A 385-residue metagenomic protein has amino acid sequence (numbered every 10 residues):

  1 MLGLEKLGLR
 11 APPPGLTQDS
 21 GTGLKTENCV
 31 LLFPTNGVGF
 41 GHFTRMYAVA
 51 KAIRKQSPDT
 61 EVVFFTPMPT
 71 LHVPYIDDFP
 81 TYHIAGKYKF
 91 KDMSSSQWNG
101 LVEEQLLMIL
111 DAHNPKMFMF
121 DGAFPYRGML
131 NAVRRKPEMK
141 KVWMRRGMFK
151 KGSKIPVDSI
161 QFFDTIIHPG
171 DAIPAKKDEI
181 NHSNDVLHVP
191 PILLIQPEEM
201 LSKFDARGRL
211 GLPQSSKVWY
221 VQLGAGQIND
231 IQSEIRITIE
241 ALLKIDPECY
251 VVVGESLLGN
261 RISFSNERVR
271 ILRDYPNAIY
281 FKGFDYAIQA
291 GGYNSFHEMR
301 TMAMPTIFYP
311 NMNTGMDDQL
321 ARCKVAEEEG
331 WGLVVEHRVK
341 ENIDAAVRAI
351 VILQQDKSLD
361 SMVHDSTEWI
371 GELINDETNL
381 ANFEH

Functional and structural regions predicted by a protein language model:
M1-Q18, D344-H385: C-terminal amphipathic helix plus adjacent low-complexity, charged tail appended to glycosyltransferase catalytic
G8-L16, R146, G152, D158-L223: A nucleotide-sugar donor-handling region in carbohydrate enzymes
T26-V38, A52-M108: Conserved nucleotide-sugar phosphate-binding/catalytic loop shared by glycosyltransferases and other
P34-Y47, H72, I228-D230: A short, glycine/small-residue-rich beta-strand->loop->alpha-helix junction that serves as a flexible
L106-P125: Short N-terminal targeting/anchoring amphipathic segment
K203-Y286: Donor-nucleotide binding loops and adjacent catalytic segments primarily of GT-B fold Leloir glycosyltransferases
P276-L320: A donor-sugar binding/catalytic signature common to diverse glycosyltransferases and related nucleotide-sugar
P305-A345: Nucleotide-sugar donor-binding patch of glycosyltransferase catalytic domains
